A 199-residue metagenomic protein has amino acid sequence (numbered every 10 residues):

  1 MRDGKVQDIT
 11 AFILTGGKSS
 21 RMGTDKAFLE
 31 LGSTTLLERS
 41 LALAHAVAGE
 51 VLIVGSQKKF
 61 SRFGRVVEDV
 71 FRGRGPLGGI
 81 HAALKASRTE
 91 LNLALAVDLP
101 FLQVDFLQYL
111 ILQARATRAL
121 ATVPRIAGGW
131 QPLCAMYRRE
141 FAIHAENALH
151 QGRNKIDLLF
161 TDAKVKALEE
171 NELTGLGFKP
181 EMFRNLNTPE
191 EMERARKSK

Functional and structural regions predicted by a protein language model:
R2-I156, T161-P180, E193-S198: Nucleotide and nucleotide-moiety/phosphate-recognizing core
